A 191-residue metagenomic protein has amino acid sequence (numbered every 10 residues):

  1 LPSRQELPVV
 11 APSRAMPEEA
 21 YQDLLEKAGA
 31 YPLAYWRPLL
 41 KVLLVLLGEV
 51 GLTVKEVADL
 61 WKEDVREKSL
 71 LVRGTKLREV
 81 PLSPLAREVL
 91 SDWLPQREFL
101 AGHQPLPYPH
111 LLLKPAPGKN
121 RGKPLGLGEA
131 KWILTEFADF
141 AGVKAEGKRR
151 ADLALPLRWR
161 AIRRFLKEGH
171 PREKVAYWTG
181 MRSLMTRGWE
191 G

Functional and structural regions predicted by a protein language model:
L1-E26, T75, A116-K123: Flexible interdomain linker/hinge and immediately adjacent N-terminus of the catalytic tyrosine-recombinase domain
L1-R4, G51-K55, F137: N-terminal DNA-binding recognition helix of tyrosine site-specific recombinases/integrases
A20-V54, R158: Basic, Lys/Arg- and aromatic-enriched nucleic-acid-binding interface segment
L33, W132-M181: Short, basic (Lys/Arg/His-rich) helix/loop patches that form interaction surfaces in the mid-to-C-terminal regions
L46-D59, E168-H170, T179-M181: A short, glycine-centered helix-capping/turn motif at helix boundaries that positions DNA-contacting or catalytic
V50, K55, D59-S91: Conserved tyrosine-mediated DNA breakage-rejoining catalytic core shared by Y-recombinases
D64-E67, H170-E190: Short, polar N-cap/turn motifs at the start of nucleic acid-interacting alpha helices
G74-N120: Basic, alpha-helical nucleic-acid-contacting "clamp/cap" segments
